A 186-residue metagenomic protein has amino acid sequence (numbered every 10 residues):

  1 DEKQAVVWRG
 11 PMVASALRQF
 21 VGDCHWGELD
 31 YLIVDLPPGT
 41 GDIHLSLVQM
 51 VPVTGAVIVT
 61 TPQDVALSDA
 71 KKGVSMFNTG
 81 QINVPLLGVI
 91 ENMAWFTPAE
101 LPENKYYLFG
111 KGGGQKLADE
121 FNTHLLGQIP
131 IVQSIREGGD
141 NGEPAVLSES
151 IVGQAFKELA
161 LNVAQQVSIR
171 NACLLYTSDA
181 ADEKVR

Functional and structural regions predicted by a protein language model:
D1-D30: Nucleotide-state-sensitive switch-loop elements of NTP-binding domains
Q4-V6, A99-P102, G139-G142: Short acidic, glycine/proline-rich loop/turn micro-motifs
Q19, D23-W26, D30-E137: Conserved catalytic-core segment of NTP-binding enzymes
G142-E149: C-terminal boundary of histidine-terminating zinc-finger modules
G153-A160: Short, amphipathic alpha-helical "lid/cap" segments that border enzyme active or binding sites
A160-A172: Short, hydrophobic alpha-helical segments
Y176-E183: Conserved small/polar residues in nucleotide/adenosyl-binding loops
